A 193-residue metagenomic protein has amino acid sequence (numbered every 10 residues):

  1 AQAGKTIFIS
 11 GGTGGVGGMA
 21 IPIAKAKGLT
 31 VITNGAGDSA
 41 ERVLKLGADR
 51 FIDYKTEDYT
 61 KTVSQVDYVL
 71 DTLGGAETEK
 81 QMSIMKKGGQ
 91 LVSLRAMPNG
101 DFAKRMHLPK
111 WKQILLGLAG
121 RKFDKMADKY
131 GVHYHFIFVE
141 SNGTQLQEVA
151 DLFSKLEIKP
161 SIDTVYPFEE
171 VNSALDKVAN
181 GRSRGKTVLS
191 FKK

Functional and structural regions predicted by a protein language model:
A1-K193: Terminal helix/beta-alpha structural elements that buttress the NAD(P)+-binding lobe
